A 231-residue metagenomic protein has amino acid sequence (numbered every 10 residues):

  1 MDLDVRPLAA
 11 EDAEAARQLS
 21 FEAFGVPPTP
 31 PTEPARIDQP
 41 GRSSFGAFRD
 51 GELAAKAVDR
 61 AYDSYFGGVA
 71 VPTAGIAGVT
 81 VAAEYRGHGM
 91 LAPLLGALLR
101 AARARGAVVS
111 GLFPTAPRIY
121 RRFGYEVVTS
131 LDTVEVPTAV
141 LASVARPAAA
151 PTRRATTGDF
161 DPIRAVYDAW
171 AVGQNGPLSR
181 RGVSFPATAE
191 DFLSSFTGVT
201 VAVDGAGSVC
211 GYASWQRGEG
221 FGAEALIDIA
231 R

Functional and structural regions predicted by a protein language model:
M1-A61, F66-G75, L141-V183: Short amphipathic alpha-helix that is part of the acyltransferase structural core
S43, V108, G198: Short coil/turn segments at beta-strand junctions that form active-site/ligand-binding loops
G46, E52-A61, T73-G75, T80 (+3 more regions): Conserved beta-strand in the GNAT
F48-L53, A82-R86, R103-G106: Short, solvent-exposed loop/edge-beta patches enriched in aromatic
Y62, T115-P117, Y125, G205 (+1 more regions): An acidic- and aromatic-residue-enriched active-site/binding cleft used to recognize and process polar
G78-V81, G87-R103: Conserved acetyl-CoA-binding loop-helix of GNAT-fold acetyltransferases
R103-V108, F113-D132: Conserved active-site alpha-helix within GNAT-family acetyltransferase domains
L131-A230: Amide-forming acyltransferase catalytic core, primarily the GNAT-like/NAT-type and related acyltransferase folds
